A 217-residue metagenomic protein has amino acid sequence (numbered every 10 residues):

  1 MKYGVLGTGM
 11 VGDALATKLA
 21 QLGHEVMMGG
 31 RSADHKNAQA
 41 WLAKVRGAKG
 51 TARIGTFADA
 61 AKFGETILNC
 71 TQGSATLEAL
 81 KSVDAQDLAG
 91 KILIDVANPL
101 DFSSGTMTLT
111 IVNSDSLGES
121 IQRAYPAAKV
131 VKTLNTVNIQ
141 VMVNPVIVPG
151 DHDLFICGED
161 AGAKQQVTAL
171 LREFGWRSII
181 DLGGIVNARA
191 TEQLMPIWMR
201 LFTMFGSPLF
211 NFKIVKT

Functional and structural regions predicted by a protein language model:
M1-K44: NAD(P)+-binding Rossmann beta1-loop-alpha1 motif at the extreme N-terminus of oxidoreductases
A14, K18, A124, L170: Rossmann-fold NAD(P)-dependent oxidoreductase module
R46-I92, N98-G105: Rossmann-like NAD(P)-binding element
I54, K129-N135, I179-L182: General beta-strand structural signal in soluble alpha/beta enzymes
Q72-A75, T136-N138, D160-G162: Short beta->alpha connector loops
A89, Y125-P126, F174-G175: Short, structured coil segments at secondary-structure junctions
A97-V146: Rossmann-fold NAD(P)-binding glycine/threonine-rich loop
H152-T217: Active-site-lining helix/loop region of Rossmann-like oxidoreductase modules
